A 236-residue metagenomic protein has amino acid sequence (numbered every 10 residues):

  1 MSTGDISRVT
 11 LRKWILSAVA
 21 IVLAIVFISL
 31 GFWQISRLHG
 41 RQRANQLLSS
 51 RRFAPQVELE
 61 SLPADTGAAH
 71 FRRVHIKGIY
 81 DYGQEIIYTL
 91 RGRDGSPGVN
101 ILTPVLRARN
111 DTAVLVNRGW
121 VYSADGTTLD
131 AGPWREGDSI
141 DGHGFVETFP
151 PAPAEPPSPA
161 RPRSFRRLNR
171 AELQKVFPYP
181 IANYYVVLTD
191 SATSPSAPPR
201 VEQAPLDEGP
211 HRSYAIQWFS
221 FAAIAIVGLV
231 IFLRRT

Functional and structural regions predicted by a protein language model:
S2-T236: Surface-exposed, charge/polar-rich loops and edge strands
